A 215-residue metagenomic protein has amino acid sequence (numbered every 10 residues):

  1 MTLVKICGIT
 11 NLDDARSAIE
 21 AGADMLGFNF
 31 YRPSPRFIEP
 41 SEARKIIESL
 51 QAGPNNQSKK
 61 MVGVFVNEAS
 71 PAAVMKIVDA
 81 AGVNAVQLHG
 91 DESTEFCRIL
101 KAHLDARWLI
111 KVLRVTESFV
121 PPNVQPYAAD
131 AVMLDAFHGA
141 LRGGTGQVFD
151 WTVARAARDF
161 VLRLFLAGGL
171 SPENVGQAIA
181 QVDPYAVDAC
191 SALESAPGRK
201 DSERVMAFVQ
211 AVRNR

Functional and structural regions predicted by a protein language model:
M1-R215: Conserved N-terminal beta1-alpha1 strand-loop-helix module at the mouth
